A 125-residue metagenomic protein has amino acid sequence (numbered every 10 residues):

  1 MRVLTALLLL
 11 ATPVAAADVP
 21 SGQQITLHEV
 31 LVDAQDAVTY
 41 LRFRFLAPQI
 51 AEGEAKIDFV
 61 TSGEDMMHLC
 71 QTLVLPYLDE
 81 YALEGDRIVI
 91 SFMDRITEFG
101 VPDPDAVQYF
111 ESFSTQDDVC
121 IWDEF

Functional and structural regions predicted by a protein language model:
V3-P13: Sec-dependent N-terminal signal peptides
P13-A16, A82: Glycine-centered secondary-structure boundary/capping sites
A17-A55, R95-D105, E111-T115, I121 (+1 more regions): N-terminal secretory-pathway/extracellular module detecting exported/lumenal segments and adjacent signal-anchor/first
P48-V89: Mature extracytoplasmic domains of secretory-pathway proteins
